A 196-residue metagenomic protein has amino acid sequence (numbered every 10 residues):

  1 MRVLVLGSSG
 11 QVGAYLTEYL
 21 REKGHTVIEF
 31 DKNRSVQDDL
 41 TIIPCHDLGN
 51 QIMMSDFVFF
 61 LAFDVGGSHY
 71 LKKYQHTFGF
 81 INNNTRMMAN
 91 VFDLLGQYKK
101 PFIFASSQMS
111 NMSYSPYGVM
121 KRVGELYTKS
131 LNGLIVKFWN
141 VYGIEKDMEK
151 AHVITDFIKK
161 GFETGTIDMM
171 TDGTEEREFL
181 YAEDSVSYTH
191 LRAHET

Functional and structural regions predicted by a protein language model:
M1-I144, M148, E183, R192: N-terminal Rossmann-like NAD(P)+-binding domain of SDR-like oxidoreductases, especially those catalyzing
G13, T155-F157: Intrinsically disordered, low-complexity boundary segments flanking structured domains
K72, G133-L134, F138-V141, F157-L180: A conserved pocket-lining segment of Rossmann-fold NAD(P)-dependent short-chain dehydrogenase/reductase
M88, I154-T155: A general structural signal for well-ordered alpha-helical segments in protein cores
I154, A182-S187: Short, amphipathic alpha-helical "lid/cap" segments that border enzyme active or binding sites
T189-T196: Conserved small/polar residues in nucleotide/adenosyl-binding loops
